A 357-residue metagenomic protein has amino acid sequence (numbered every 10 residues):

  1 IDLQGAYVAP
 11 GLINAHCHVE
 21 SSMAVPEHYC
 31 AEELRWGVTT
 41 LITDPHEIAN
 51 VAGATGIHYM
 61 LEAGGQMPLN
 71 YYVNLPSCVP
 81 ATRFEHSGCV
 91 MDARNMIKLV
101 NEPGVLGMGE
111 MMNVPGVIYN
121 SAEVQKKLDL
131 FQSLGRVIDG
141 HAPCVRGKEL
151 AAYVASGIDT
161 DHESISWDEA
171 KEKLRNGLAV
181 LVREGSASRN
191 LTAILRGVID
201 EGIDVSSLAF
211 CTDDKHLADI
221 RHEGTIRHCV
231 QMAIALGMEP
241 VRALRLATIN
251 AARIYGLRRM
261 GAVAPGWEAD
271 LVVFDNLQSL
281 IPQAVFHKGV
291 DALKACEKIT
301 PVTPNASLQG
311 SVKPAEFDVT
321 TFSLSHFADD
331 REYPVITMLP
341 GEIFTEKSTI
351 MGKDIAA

Functional and structural regions predicted by a protein language model:
I1-T43: Replace "His-x-His-based motif
G5, H16, G37, M60 (+7 more regions): Divalent metal-coordination and catalytic microenvironments
G11-I13, V73, F210: Residue-level marker for buried hydrophobic side chains located in beta-strands that build the well-ordered beta-sheet
I13-P26, P80-A93, S156-D159, E163: Active-site mouth loops of central-metabolism enzymes
E20-S21, I48-V51, V79-H86, V114-I118 (+3 more regions): Short, small-residue-enriched loops and turns at beta-alpha junctions that line or gate enzyme active sites
E27-V137, D200-I203: Divalent-metal coordination cores built from histidine and acidic residues
L34-R35, R221-G237, V241-A357: Active-site microenvironment of metallo-dependent hydrolases
V90-E110, G116-V182, R189-F210, D219-A235 (+2 more regions): Histidine/acidic residue-rich metal-binding segments in metalloenzymes
